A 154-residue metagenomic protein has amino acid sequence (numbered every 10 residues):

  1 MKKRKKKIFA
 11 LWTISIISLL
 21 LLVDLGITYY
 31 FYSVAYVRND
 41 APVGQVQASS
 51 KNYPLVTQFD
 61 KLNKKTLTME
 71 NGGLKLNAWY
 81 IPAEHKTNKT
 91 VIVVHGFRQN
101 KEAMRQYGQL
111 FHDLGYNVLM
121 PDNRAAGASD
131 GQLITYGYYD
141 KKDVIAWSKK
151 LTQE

Functional and structural regions predicted by a protein language model:
K2-L21: N-terminal Sec-pathway targeting helices
L19-M69: An N-terminal hydrophobic leader/cap segment in hydrolases
N71-P82: A short loop-to-beta-strand scaffold at the N-terminal edge of the catalytic core in hydrolase folds
N88-G96: Short beta-strand element of the alpha/beta-hydrolase
G96-Q106, V118: Serine-hydrolase catalytic-loop signature spanning alpha/beta hydrolases and amidase-signature enzymes
G108-D130: Conserved alpha/beta-hydrolase
I134-E154: Alpha/beta-hydrolase active-site loop
